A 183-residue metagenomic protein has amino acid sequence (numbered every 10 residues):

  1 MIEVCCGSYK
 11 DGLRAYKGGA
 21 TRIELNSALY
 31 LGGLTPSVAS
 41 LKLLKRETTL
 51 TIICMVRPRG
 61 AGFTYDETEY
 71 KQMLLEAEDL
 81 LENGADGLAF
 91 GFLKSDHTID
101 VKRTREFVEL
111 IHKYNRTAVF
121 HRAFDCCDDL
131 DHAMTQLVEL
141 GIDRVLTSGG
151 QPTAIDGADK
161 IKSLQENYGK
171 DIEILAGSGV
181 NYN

Functional and structural regions predicted by a protein language model:
M1-I23, A28-T35: N-terminal pre-domain/capping segments
I2-C6, I23-L25, I52-V56, L88-F90 (+3 more regions): Hydrophobic faces of well-ordered beta-strands that scaffold small-molecule active sites in alpha/beta enzyme cores
V4-Y9, M55-T64, Y70-K71, R122-D129 (+1 more regions): Glycine-rich beta-to-alpha transition loops that act as phosphate-gripper elements at the mouths of alpha/beta enzyme
K10-L13, L29-I53, T68-K71, L93-K113 (+3 more regions): Active-site-adjacent beta->alpha loops and helix N-cap segments on the catalytic face of soluble alpha/beta enzymes
A15, L44, L80, F107 (+4 more regions): Conserved, mostly hydrophobic/aromatic
G18, E47, N83-G84, E139-L140: Structural motif
L75-F92: Ordered, amphipathic secondary-structure segments that act as subunit-interaction surfaces in large macromolecular
C127, M134, V138-L140, L146: Glycine-/Pro-rich loop/turn segments that contact NAD(P) or position catalytic residues in Rossmann-like domains
